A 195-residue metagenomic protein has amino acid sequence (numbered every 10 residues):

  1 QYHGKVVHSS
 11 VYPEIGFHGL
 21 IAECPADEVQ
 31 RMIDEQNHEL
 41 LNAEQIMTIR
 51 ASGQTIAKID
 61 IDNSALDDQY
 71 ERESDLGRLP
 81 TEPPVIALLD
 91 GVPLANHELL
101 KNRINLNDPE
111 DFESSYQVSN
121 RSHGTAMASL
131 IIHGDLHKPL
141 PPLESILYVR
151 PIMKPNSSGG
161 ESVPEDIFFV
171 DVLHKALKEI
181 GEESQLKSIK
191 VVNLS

Functional and structural regions predicted by a protein language model:
Y2-S74: Autoinhibitory propeptides
H18, E82-V85, S188-K190: Core residues of folded domains in eukaryotic genome-function proteins
I21-E28, G53, D90-P93, P151-K154 (+1 more regions): Short, flexible loop/turn elements at secondary-structure junctions
E35, L130, G134, V172-I180: Generic, well-ordered alpha-helical scaffold segments in large soluble proteins
N37-N42, T48-I49, N102-D108, L147-V149 (+1 more regions): Amphipathic alpha-helical scaffolding segments
L66-E71, D166-E183: A Trp-anchored, charged/polar loop motif used as the substrate-binding/catalytic surface of acyl/ester-handling
S74-D108, S114-F168: Subtilisin-like serine protease catalytic core
L177-S195: Short acidic, glycine-rich surface-loop motifs adjacent to enzyme active sites
